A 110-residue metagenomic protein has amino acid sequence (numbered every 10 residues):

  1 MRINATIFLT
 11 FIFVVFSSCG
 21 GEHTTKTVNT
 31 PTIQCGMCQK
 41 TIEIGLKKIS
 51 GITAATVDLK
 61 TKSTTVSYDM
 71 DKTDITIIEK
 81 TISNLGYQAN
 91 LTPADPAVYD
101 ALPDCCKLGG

Functional and structural regions predicted by a protein language model:
M1-A5: Positively charged n-region of N-terminal signal peptides that target proteins for export
T6-F13: Hydrophobic helical h-region of N-terminal Sec-dependent signal peptides in bacterial secretory/periplasmic proteins
F13, N29-T32, Y99-D100: Processing junctions and N-termini across compartments
V15-S18: C-terminal motif of bacterial Sec signal peptides marking the signal peptidase cleavage site
G20-E22: Bacterial signal peptide processing site
K26-T27, Q34-K80, N84: Post-signal-peptide N-terminal segment of Sec-exported extracytoplasmic proteins
G86-V98: Conserved short beta-strand edge segments in small beta-sheet-based binding/regulatory domains
D100-G110: Short, low-order "capping/linker" segments at domain edges
